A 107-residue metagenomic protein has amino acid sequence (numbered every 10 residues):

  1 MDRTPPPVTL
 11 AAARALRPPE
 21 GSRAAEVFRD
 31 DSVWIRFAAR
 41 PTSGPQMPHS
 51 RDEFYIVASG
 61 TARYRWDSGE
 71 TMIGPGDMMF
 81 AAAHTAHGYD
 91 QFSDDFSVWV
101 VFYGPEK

Functional and structural regions predicted by a protein language model:
M1-Q46: A short, N-terminal "cap"/entry segment at the start of jelly-roll beta-barrel domains of the cupin/DSBH fold
D31, R65-G69, F92: Short strand-coil-strand connectors
S32, R51, D95-F96: A structure-centric signal for secondary-structure junctions around beta-strands
I35-F37, Y64, V98: Short hydrophobic/aromatic-rich beta-strand segments that constitute the beta-sheet cores of beta-sandwich/beta-barrel
P48-Y64: Short, conserved beta-strand element in jelly-roll/cupin
S68-A83: Short acidic-glycine-tyrosine-enriched beta hairpin
A83-K107: Ligand-binding loop in jelly-roll beta-barrel domains
